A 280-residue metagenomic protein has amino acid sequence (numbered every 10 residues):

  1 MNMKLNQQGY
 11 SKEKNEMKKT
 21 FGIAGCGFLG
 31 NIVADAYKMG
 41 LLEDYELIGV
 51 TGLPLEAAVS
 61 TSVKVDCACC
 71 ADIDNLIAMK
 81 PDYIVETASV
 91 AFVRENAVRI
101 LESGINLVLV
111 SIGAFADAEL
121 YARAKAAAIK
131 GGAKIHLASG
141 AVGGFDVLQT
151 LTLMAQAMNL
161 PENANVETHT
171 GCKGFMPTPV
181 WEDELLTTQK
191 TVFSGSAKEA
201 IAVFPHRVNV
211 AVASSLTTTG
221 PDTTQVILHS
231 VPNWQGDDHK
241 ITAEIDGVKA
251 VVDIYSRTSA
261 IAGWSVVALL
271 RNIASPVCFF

Functional and structural regions predicted by a protein language model:
L5-T61, V277: N-terminal Rossmann-like dinucleotide-binding module
A24, I32, H136, A141-F280: Active-site-lining helix/loop region of Rossmann-like oxidoreductase modules
L53-L55, I112-F115, A141: Short, ordered loop/turn segments at secondary-structure junctions
P54-M79: Conserved N-terminal Rossmann-fold NAD(P) cofactor-binding segment
C67, S103-I105, K130-A133: A short helix->loop->beta-strand "cap" motif at the edges of active sites that frequently abuts
A71-E102, A114-A118: Beta-loop-alpha module in the N-terminal Rossmann-like domain of NAD(P)-dependent dehydrogenases, especially those
E86, L109, I135-S139: General beta-strand structural signal in soluble alpha/beta enzymes
I112-A133: Rossmann-fold NAD(P)-binding glycine/threonine-rich loop
